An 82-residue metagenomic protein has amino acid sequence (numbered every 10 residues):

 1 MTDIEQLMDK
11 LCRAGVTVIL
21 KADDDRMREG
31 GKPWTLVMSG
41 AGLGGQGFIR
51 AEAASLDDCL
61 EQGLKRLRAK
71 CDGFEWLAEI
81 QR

Functional and structural regions predicted by a protein language model:
M1-A41: N-terminal segment of the canonical double-stranded RNA-binding domain
I4, D72-R82: Intrinsically disordered, low-complexity charged/polar segments
R13, R50-E52, A78: Residue-level detector of intrinsically disordered, flexible termini and proteolytic processing junctions
G15, T35-L36, Q46-F48, Q62: Aromatic-residue detector
G15-V18, L67, C71-F74: Short, flexible helical or helix-coil boundary motifs
L43-L56: A short, exposed loop/beta-hairpin motif centered on an aromatic-Gly-Thr core
G44-G45, L60-L64, F74-A78: Glycine-rich loops and low-complexity Gly/Arg-rich segments that provide flexible linkers or classic glycine-based
A53-A69: A short, charged, amphipathic alpha-helix used as a generic interaction element across diverse proteins
